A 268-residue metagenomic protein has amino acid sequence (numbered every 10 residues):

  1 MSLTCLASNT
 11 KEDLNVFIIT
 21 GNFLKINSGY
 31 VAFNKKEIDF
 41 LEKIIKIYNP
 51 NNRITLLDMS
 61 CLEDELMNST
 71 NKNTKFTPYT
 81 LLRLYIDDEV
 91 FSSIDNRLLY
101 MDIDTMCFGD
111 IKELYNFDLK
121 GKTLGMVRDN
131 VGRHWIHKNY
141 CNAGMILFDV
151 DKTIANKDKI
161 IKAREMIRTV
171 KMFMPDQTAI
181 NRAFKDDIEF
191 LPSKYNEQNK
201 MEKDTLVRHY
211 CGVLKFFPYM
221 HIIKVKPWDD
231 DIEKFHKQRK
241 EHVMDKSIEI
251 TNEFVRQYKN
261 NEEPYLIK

Functional and structural regions predicted by a protein language model:
M1-K11: Histidine-anchored nucleotide/phosphate-binding helix
T10-E12, F148-K268: A glycosyltransferase accessory/donor-loop signature
D13-V16, R53, R97: Residues at the starts of beta-strands that form the adenosine-phosphate
N15-N22, M126: Short internal beta-strands
L24-K25, Y30-E89: Active-site-proximal specificity loops/subdomain of glycosyltransferases
L56-L62, Y79-N130, K138-Y140, M145-F148: GT-A fold catalytic core of metal-dependent nucleotide-sugar glycosyltransferases, centered on the diacidic
M59-N68, G132-R133, N196-K200: A short acidic, often aromatic-flanked loop/helix-cap motif at beta-alpha or helix-coil junctions that lines enzyme
K75-F76, W135-K138, T169-M172: Short Gly/Pro-enriched turn/cap motifs at secondary-structure boundaries
